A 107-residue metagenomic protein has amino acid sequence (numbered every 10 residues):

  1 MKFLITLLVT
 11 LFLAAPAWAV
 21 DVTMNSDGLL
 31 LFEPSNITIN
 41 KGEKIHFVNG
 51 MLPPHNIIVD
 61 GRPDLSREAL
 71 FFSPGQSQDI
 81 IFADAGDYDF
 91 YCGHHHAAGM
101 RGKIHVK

Functional and structural regions predicted by a protein language model:
M1-I5: Positively charged n-region of N-terminal signal peptides that target proteins for export
T6-L7, A17: Cleavable N-terminal signal peptides
A17-K107: Extracytoplasmic copper-binding redox domains, predominantly the cupredoxin/blue-copper superfamily
